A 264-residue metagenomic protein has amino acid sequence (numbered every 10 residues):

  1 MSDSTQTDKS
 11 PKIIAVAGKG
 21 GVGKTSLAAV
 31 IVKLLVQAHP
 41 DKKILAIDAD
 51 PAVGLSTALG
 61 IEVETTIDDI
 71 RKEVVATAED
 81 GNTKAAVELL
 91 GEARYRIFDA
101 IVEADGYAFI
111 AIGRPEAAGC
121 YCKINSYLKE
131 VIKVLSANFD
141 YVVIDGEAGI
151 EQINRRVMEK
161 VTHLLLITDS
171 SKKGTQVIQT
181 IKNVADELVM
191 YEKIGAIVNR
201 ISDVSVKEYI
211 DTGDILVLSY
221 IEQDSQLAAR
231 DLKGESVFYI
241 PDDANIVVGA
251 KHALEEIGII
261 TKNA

Functional and structural regions predicted by a protein language model:
M1-T7: Pre-Walker A adenine-sensing motif
K12-P51: Walker A/P-loop phosphate-binding motif and the immediately C-terminal alpha-helix
I13, A46, Y107-F109, V217-Y220: Conserved beta-strand scaffold positions in the cores of enzyme catalytic domains, especially in NTP/NDP-utilizing
V36-E103: N-terminal phosphate/diphosphate-binding loop that engages ATP/GTP or pyrophosphate donors across diverse enzyme folds
I61-T65, V184-A185, T212-I215, S236-F238: Short, hinge-like loop/turn segments at secondary-structure boundaries
E88-A104, A108-I144: Cytosolic-facing regulatory segments adjacent to core modules
K123-A229: Conserved catalytic-core segment of NTP-binding enzymes
D231-A244: C-terminal boundary of histidine-terminating zinc-finger modules
